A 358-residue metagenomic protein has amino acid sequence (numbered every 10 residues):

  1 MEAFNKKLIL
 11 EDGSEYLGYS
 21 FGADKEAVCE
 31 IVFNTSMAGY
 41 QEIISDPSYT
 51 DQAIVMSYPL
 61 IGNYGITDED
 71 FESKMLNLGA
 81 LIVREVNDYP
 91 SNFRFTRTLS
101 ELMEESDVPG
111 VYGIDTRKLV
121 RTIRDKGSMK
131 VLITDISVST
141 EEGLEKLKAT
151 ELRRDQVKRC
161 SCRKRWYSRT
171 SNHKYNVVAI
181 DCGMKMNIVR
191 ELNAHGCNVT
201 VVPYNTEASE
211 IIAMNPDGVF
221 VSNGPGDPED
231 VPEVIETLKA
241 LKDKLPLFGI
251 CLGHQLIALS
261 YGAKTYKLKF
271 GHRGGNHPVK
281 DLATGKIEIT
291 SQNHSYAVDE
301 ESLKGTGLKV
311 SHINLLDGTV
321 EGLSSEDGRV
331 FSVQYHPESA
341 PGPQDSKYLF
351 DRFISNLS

Functional and structural regions predicted by a protein language model:
M1-S209, A213-M214, P228, A340 (+1 more regions): RNA-binding accessory domains that recognize and position tRNA/RNA substrates
P109, N176, P246-F248, K264 (+1 more regions): Proline-centered loop/turn at the N-terminus of a beta-strand
D115, C251, H294, H336: Active-site glycine-centered loops adjacent to acidic/histidine catalytic or metal-binding residues that shape
S171-V177, T284-I287, S325-V330: Beta-strand-turn-beta hairpins that frame and shape the catalytic cleft of phosphate-ester-processing enzymes
K174-V178, N198, P246, I289 (+1 more regions): Residues that mark the start of a beta-strand
D217-G218, S222-I289, S295-A297, G342-L357: Cysteine-nucleophile active-site neighborhood
K286-G328: Catalytic beta-strand/loop cores that center a nucleophilic Ser/Cys/Thr and support acyl-enzyme chemistry
G322-S358: A glycine-centered loop/beta-turn motif at secondary-structure junctions
